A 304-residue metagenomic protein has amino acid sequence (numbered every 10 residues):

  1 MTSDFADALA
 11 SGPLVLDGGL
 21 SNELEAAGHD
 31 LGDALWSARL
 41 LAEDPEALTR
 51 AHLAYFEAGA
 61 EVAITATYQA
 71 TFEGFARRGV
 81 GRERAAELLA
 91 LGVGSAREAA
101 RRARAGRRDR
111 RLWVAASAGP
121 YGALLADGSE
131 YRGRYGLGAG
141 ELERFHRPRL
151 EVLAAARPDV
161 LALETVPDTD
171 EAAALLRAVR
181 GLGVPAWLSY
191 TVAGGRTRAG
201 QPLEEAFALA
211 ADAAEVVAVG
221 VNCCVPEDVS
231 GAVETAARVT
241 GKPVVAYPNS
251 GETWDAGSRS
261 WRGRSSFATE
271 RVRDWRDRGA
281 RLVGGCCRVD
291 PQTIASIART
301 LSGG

Functional and structural regions predicted by a protein language model:
M1-G304: Domain-level signal for soluble alpha/beta catalytic cores
